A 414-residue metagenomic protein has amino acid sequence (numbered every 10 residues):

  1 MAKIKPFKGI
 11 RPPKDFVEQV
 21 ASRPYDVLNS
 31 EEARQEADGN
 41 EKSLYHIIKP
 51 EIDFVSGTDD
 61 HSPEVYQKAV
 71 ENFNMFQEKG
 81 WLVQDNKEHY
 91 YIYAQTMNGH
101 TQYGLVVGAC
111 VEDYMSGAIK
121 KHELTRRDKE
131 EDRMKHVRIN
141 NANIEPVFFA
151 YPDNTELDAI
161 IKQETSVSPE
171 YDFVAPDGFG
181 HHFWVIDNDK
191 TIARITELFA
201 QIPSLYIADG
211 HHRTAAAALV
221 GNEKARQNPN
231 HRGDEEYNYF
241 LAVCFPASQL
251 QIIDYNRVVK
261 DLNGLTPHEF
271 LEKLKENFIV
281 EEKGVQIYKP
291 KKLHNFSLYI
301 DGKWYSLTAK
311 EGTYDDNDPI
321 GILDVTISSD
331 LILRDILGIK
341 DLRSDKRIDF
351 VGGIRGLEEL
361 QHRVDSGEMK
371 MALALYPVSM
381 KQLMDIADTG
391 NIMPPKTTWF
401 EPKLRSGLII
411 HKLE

Functional and structural regions predicted by a protein language model:
M1-E414: Surface-exposed, charge/polar-rich loops and edge strands
